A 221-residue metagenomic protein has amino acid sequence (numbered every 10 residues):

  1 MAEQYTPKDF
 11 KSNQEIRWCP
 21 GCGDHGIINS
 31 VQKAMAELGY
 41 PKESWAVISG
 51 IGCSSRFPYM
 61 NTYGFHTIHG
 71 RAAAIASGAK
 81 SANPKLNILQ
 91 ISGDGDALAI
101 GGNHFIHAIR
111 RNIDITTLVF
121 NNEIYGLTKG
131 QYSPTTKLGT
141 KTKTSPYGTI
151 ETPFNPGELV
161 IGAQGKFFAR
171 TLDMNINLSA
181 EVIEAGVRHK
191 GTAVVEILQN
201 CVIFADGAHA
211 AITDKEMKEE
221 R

Functional and structural regions predicted by a protein language model:
K8-I68: Active-site diphosphate/adenylate-binding microenvironment
F10-K11, P20, L38-K42, T67 (+6 more regions): Solvent-exposed alpha-helices and their adjacent loops that cap or buttress functional pockets in soluble metabolic
W18-P20, Q90-S92, F167-L172: Short catalytic-loop micro-motif centered on adjacent basic/acidic residues
G23, I27, R71-I75, T152-P156: Catalytic-loop motifs flanking and including active-site residues across diverse enzymes
W45, L86-I88, G191-I197: Generic beta-sheet signal
I51-G126: Thiamine diphosphate
I100-D114, I124-R221: Glycine-rich ThDP/TPP pyrophosphate-binding loop and its adjacent helix/strand module within ThDP-dependent enzymes
